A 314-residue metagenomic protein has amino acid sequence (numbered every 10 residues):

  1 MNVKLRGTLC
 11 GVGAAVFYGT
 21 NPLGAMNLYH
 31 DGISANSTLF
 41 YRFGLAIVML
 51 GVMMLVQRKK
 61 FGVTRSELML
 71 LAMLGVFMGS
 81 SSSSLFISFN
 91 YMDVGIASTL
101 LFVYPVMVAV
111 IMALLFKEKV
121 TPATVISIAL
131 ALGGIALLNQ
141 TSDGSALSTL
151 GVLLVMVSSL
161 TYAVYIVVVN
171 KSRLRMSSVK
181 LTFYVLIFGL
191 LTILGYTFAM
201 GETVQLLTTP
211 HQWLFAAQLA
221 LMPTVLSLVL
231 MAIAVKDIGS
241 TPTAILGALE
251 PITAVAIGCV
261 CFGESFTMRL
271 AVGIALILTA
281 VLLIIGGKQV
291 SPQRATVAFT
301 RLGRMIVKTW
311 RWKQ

Functional and structural regions predicted by a protein language model:
M1-S37, Y41, V76, S80 (+3 more regions): Glycine-/small-residue-enriched transmembrane alpha-helix faces in small-molecule transporters and effluxers
L5-C10, N36-V52, T124-L130, L150-V157 (+1 more regions): Hydrophobic alpha-helical transmembrane segments of multi-pass integral membrane proteins, especially transporters
R6-A14, F61-L85, L150-S158, L206-L226 (+2 more regions): Loop-to-transmembrane-helix transition segments
L9, A15, Y41, A97-V103 (+2 more regions): Helix-helix packing/entry segments at the starts of transmembrane helices
F17, P22, M54-I96, L101 (+2 more regions): Specific transmembrane alpha-helical segments of multi-pass solute transporters/efflux pumps, especially DMT/EamA
L39, F43, Q140, Q212-L214 (+1 more regions): C-terminal-most transmembrane helix of multi-pass membrane proteins
M49, M54-Q57, L85, Y104-I126 (+1 more regions): C-terminal transmembrane-helix exit sites in multi-pass transporters
L50, A72, V120-Q140, S159 (+4 more regions): Hydrophobic transmembrane alpha-helices of multi-pass small-molecule transport proteins
